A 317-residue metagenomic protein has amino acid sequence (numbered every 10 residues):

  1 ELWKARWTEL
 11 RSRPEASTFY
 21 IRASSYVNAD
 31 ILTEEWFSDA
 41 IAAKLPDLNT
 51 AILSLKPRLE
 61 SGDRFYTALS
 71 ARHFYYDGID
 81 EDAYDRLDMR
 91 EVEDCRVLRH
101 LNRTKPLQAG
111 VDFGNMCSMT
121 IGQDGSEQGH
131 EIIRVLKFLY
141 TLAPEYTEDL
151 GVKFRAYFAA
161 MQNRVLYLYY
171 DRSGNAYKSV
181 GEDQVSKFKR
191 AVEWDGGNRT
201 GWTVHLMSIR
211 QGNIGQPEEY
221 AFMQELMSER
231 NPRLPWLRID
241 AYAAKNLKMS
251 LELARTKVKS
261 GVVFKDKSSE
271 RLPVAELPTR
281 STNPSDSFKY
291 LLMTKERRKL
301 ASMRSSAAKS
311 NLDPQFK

Functional and structural regions predicted by a protein language model:
E1-D39, K44: ASCE P-loop NTPase helicase motor core
W7-S17, L59, R72-E91, V192-N198 (+1 more regions): Short, conserved catalytic or adaptor-binding loops enriched in Gly and charged residues
Y26-G110: ATPase catalytic-site recognition across NTP-hydrolyzing enzymes
R64-F65, F74-I79, M293-K317: Acidic two-metal-ion nuclease catalytic site recognized across multiple nuclease folds, prominently DnaQ/RNase D-T
Q108-M119: Short acidic, Gly/Ser-rich segments with clustered Asp/Glu that frequently serve as metal-coordination loops in enzyme
C117-Q123, K289: Short beta-strand scaffold segments in enzyme catalytic cores
H130-E276, E296-S302, N311-K317: Mg2+-dependent endonuclease catalytic cores in nucleic-acid-processing enzymes, primarily RNase H-like
L253, D286-T294: Short, hydrophobic/amphipathic alpha-helical patches that form generic packing surfaces within helical domains
